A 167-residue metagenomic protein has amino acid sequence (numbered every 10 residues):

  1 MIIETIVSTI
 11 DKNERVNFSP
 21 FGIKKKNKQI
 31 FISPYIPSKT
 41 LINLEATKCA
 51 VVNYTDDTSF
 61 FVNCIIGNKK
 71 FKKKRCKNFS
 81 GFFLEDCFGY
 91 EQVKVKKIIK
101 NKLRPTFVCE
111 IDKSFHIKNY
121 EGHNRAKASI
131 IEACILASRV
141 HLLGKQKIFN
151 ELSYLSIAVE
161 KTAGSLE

Functional and structural regions predicted by a protein language model:
M1-Y90, K94-E167: Basic, polyanion-binding surface patches
